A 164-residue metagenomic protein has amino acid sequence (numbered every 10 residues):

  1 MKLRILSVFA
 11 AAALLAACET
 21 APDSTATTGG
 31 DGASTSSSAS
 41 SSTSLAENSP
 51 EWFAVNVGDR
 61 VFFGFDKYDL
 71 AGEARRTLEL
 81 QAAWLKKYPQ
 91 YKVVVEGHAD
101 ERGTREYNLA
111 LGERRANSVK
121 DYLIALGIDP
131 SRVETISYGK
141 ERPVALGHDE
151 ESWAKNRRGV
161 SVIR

Functional and structural regions predicted by a protein language model:
M1-L6: Bacterial N-terminal signal peptides that target proteins for export
L14-A17: C-terminal motif of bacterial Sec signal peptides marking the signal peptidase cleavage site
E19-K92: Periplasmic peptidoglycan-binding/tethering modules of Gram-negative envelope proteins
E73-L80, E106, A110, R114 (+2 more regions): Extracytoplasmic/secreted proteins, especially bacterial periplasmic and envelope-associated proteins
R76, L85-E96, E101, E106-A110: Mid-chain, structured segments of secreted extracytoplasmic proteins
Q90-H98, E113-V144, R157-R164: A non-catalytic structural micro-motif
L146-D149: Short beta-alpha junctions and helix-cap segments that line functional grooves
